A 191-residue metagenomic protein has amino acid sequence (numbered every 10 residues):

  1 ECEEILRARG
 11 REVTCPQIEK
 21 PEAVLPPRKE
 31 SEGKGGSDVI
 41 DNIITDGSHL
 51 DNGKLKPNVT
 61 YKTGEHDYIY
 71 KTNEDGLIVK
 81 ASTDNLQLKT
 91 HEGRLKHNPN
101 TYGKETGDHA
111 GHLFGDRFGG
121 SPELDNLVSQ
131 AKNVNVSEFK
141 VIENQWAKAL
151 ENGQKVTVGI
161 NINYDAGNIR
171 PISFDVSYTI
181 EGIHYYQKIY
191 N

Functional and structural regions predicted by a protein language model:
E1-L77, K89-R94, N98-Y102, H184-N191: Low-complexity, glycine/serine/proline-rich disordered segments that function as export/translocation leaders
Q17-E19, S82-L88, Y178-I180: Secondary-structure transition/turn motif
H109-L113: Histidine-centered catalytic micro-motifs used for acid/base chemistry in nuclease and nucleotide-processing active
D116-F118: Short active-site loop/helix that positions an aromatic residue
G120-S137: Short beta-strand-alpha-helix junction that forms the catalytic/metal-binding core of metal-dependent nuclease domains
I142-N161: Polybasic, low-complexity binding patches
T157-N191: C-terminal, well-folded lobe of enzymatic/effector domains
